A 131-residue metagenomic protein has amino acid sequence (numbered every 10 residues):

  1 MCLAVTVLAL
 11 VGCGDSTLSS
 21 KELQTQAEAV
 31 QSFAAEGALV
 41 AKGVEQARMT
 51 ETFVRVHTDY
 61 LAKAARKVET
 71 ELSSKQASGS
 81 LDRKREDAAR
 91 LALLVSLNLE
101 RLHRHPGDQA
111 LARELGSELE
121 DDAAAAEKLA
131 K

Functional and structural regions predicted by a protein language model:
M1-D15: Sec-dependent bacterial lipoprotein signal peptides
E22-R101, E114-L129: Alpha-helical segments in soluble extracytoplasmic regions
E100-Q109: Membrane-helix boundary connector in multi-pass membrane proteins
